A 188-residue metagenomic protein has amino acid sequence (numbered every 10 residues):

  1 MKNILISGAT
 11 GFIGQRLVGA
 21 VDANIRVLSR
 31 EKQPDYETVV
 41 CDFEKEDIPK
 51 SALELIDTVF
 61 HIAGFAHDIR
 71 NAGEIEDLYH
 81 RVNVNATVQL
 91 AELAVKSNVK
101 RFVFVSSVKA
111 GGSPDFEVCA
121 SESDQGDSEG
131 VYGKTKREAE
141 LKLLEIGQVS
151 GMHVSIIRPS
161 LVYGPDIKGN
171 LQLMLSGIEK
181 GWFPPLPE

Functional and structural regions predicted by a protein language model:
N3-A23: N-terminal Rossmann NAD(P)H-binding glycine-rich loop of SDR-like oxidoreductase domains
K32-E46: Rossmann-fold cofactor-recognition segment
F43-N85, Q89, L93-K96, A110-S113: NAD(P)H-binding glycine-rich loop region in Rossmannoid oxidoreductase-like domains and their noncatalytic homologs
N71, S176-E188: A conserved pocket-lining segment of Rossmann-fold NAD(P)-dependent short-chain dehydrogenase/reductase
L78-H80, V84, V118, E129-R137 (+1 more regions): Short-chain dehydrogenase/reductase
V88-V131, G147: Conserved Rossmann-fold NAD(P)-dependent oxidoreductase catalytic core, especially the SDR/UDP-sugar
D127-S155: Active-site Tyr-X1-5-Lys
M152-L173: Flexible, glycine-rich beta-alpha linker
